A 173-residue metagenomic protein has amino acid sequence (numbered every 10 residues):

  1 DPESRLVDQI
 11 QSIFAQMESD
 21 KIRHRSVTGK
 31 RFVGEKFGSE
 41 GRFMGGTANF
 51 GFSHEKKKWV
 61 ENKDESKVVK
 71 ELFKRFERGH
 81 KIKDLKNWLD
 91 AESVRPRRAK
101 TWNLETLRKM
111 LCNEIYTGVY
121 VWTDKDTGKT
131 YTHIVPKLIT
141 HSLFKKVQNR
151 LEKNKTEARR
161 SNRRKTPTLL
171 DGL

Functional and structural regions predicted by a protein language model:
D1-K56: Phosphate/pyrophosphate-binding and catalytic-coupling "lid/hinge/switch" segments at subdomain interfaces
S4-V7, Q16-S26, S66-V69, I82 (+3 more regions): Amphipathic alpha-helical transducer elements in NTP-driven molecular machines
R31-E35, N87, A91, G128-L173: Catalytic and ligand-binding motifs that coordinate phosphates/metal ions in nucleic-acid-processing enzymes
E55-E71: Basic, short loop/linker segments at the boundary and entry of helix-turn-helix/winged-helix-like folds
L72-H80: Short helix-to-turn junction characteristic of helix-turn-helix DNA-binding domains, especially the helix
K83-R97: DNA-recognition alpha helix
R98-E114: Major-groove recognition helix of helix-turn-helix-like DNA-binding domains
A99-K100, G118-T132: Short Lys/Arg-enriched helix C-cap and helix-to-coil transition segments that create basic nucleic-acid-contact patches
